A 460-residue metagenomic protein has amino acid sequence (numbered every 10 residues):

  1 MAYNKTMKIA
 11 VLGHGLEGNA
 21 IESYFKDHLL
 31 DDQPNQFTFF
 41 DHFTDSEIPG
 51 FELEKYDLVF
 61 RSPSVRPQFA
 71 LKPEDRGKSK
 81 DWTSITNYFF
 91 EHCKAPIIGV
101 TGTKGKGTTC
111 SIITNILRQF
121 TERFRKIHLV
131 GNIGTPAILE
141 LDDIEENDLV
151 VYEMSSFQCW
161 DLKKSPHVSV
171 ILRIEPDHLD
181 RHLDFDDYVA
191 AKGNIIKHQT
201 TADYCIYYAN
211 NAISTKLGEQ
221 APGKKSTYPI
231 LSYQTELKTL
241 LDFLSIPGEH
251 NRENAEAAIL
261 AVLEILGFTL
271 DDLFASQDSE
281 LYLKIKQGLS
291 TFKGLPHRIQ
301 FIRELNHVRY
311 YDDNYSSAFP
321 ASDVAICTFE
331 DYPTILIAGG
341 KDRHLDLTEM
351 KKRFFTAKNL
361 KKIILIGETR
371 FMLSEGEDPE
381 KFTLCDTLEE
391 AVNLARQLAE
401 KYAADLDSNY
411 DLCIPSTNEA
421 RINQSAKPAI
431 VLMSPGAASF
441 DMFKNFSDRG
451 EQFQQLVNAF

Functional and structural regions predicted by a protein language model:
Y3, S23-K26, I48-Y56, P63-A209 (+4 more regions): Phosphate-binding loop of NTP-binding sites
Y3-K5, I21, L244-L360: Nucleotide phosphate-binding/pyrophosphate-handling subdomain across enzymes that bind or process nucleotide phosphates
I9-S23: Glycine-rich adenosine-cofactor-binding loop
L30-S46: NAD(P)-binding Rossmann-fold cofactor-contacting core
T38-D41, C205-A209, I335-G339, N359-E368: Short internal beta-strands
E146-R181, T215-H250, E256, D271-Q277 (+4 more regions): Extended acidic/charged loop-beta regions that coordinate divalent cations and stabilize anionic phosphate/carboxylate
L347-A429: C-terminal helical cap/extension that packs against the catalytic core of soluble nucleotide-cofactor enzymes
P415-S416, Q424, P435-F460: Glycine/aspartate-rich loop-and-adjacent alpha/beta segment that forms the canonical ThDP
